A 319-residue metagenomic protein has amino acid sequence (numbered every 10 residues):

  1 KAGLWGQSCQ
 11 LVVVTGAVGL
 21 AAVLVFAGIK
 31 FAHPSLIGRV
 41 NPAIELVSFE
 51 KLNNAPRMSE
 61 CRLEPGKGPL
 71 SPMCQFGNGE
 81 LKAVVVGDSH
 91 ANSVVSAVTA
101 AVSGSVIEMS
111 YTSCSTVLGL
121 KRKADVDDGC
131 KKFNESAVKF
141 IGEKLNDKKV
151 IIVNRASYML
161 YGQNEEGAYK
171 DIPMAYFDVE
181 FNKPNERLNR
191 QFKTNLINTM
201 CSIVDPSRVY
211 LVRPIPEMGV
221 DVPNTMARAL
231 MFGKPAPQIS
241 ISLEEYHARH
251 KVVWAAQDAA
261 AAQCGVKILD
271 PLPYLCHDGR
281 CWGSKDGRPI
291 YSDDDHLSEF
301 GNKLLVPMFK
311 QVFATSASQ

Functional and structural regions predicted by a protein language model:
K1-Q319: Extracellular/periplasmic envelope-modification machinery, especially enzymes that add or remove acyl/ester groups on
